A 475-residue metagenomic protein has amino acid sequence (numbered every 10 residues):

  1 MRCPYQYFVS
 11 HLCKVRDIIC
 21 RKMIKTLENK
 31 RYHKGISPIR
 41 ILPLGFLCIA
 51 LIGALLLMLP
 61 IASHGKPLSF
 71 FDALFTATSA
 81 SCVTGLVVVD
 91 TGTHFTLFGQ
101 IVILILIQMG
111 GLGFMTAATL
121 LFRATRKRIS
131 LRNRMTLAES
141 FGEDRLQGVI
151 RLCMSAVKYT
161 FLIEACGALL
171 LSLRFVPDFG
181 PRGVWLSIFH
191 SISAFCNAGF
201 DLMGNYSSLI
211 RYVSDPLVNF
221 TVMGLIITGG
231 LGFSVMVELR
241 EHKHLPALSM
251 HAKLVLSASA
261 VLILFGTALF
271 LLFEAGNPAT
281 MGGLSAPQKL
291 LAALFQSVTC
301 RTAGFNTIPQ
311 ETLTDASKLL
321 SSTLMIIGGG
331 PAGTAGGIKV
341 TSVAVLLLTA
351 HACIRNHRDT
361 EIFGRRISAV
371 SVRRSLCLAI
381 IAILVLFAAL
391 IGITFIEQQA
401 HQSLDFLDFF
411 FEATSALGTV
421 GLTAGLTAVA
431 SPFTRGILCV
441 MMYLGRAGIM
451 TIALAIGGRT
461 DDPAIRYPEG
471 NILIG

Functional and structural regions predicted by a protein language model:
M1-G475: Membrane-proximal intracellular helices of multi-pass ion channels
